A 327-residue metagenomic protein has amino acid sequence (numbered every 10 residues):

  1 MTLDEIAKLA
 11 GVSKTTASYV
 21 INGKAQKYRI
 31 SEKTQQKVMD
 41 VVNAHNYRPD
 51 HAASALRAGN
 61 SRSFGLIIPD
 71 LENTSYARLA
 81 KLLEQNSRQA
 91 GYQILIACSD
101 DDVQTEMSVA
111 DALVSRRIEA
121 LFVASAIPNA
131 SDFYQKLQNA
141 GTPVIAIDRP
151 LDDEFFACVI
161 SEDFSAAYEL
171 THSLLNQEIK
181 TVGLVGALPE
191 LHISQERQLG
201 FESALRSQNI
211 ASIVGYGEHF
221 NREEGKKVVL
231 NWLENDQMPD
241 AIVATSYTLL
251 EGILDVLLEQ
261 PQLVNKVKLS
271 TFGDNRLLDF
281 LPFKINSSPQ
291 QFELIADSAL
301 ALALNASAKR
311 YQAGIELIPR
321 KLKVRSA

Functional and structural regions predicted by a protein language model:
M1-N60: N-terminal helix-turn-helix DNA-binding module of bacterial transcription factors
M1-T2, V42-S75, L79-K81, A90 (+1 more regions): N-terminal helix-turn-helix/winged-helix DNA-binding helices and compositionally similar short basic alpha-helical
I68-R78, A97-T105, I127, C158-E169 (+5 more regions): Hinge/beta->alpha junction and helix N-cap segments in small-molecule ligand-binding domains
Q85-A130: Central regulatory/effector-binding core of bacterial HTH transcription factors
E106-R117, E224-M238: Short, well-structured alpha-helical segments in soluble
V123-E169, T248, G273-I285: Flexible loop/hinge segments that line or gate small-molecule binding clefts
S212, L233-A327: Flexible loop/turn connectors
